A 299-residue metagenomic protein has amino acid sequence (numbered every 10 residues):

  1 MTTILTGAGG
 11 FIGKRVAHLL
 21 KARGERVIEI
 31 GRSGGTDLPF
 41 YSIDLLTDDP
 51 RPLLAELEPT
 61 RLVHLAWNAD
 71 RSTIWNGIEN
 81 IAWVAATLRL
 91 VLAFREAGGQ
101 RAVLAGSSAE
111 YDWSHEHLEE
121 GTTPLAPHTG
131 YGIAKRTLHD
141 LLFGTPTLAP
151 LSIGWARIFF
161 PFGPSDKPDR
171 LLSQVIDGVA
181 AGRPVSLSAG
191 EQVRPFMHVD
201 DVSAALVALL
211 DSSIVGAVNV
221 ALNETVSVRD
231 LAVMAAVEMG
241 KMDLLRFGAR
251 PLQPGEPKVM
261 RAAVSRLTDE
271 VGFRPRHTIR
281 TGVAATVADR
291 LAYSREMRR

Functional and structural regions predicted by a protein language model:
T3-A22: N-terminal Rossmann NAD(P)H-binding glycine-rich loop of SDR-like oxidoreductase domains
L45-A82: NAD(P)H-binding glycine-rich loop region in Rossmannoid oxidoreductase-like domains and their noncatalytic homologs
R71-A86, E119-P127: Short alpha-helical oligomerization interface
N80-I81, P127-R136, D166-S173, P195-F196 (+1 more regions): Short-chain dehydrogenase/reductase
L88-G130: Conserved Rossmann-fold NAD(P)-dependent oxidoreductase catalytic core, especially the SDR/UDP-sugar
Y111-D112, T129-G130, G154-L171: Flexible, glycine-rich beta-alpha linker
A126-G154, A180: Active-site Tyr-X1-5-Lys
V179, R183-R299: C-terminal substrate-binding subdomain of Rossmann-fold SDR/epimerase-dehydratase oxidoreductases
